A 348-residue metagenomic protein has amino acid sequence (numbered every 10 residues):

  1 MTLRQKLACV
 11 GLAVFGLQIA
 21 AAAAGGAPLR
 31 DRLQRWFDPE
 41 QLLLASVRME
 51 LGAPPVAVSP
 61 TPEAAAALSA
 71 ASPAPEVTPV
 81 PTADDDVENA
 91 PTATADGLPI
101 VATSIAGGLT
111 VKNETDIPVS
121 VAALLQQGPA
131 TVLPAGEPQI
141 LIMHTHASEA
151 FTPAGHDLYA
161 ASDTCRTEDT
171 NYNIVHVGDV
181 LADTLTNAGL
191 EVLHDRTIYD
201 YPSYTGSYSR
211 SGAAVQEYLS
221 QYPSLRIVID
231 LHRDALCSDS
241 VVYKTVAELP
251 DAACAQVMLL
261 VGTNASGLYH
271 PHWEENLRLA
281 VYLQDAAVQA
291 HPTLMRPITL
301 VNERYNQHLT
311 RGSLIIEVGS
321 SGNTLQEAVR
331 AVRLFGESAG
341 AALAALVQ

Functional and structural regions predicted by a protein language model:
V10-L225, A235-V241, R333, A344-Q348: N-terminal catalytic or cofactor-binding beta/alpha core of small enzyme domains
G136-Q139, A188, L225-I227, A253-V257 (+1 more regions): Envelope-exposed proteins and targeting segments
L141-H144, V192-H194, I227-D230, M258-V261 (+2 more regions): Structural recognition of the beta-strand scaffold that forms the well-ordered cores of secreted hydrolase catalytic
A147-A150, I198-P202, R233-S238, N264-G267 (+2 more regions): Solvent-exposed loop/turn segments at secondary-structure junctions within structured extracellular/periplasmic domains
A160-T164, L236-P271: A short, glycine/acidic-enriched catalytic loop
G178-A182, S209-Q216, L277-A280, Q284 (+4 more regions): Extracytoplasmic/secreted envelope proteins and their assembly/folding machinery, especially bacterial periplasmic
H272-T299: Active-site-adjacent substrate-binding region of metalloamidase/peptidase-like peptide-processing proteins
M295-Q348: Active-site-adjacent mobile loop/cap segments within catalytic or ligand-binding domains
